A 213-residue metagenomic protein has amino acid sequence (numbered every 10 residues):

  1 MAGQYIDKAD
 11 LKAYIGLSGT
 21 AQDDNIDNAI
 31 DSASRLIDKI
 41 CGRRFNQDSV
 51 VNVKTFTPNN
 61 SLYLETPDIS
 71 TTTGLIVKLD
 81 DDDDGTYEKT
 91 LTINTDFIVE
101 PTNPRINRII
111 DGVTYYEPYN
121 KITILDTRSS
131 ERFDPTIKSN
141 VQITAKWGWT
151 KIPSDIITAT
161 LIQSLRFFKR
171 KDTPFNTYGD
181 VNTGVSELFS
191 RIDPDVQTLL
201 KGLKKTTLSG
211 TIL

Functional and structural regions predicted by a protein language model:
M1-L213: Divalent metal-cofactor coordination and adjacent catalytic microenvironments
